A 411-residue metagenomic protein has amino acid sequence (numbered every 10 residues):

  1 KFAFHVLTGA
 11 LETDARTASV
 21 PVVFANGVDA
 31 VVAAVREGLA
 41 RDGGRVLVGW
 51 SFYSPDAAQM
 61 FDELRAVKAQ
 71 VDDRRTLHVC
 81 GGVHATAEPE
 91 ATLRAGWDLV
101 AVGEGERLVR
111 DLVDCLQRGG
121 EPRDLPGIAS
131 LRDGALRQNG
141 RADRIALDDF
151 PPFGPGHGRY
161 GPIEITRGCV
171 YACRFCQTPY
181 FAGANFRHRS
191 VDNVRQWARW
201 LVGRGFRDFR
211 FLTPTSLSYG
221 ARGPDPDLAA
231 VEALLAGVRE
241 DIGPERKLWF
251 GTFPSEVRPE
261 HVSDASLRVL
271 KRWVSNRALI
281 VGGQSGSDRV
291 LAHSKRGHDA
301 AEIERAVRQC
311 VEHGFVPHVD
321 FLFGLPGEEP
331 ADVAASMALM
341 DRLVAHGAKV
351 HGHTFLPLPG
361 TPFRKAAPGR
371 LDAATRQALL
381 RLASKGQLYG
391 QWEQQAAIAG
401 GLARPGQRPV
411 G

Functional and structural regions predicted by a protein language model:
V22-G140: Glycine-rich beta-alpha loop elements in corrinoid/cobalamin-binding modules across cobalamin-dependent enzymes
F61-D73, Q177, R239, K271 (+1 more regions): Surface-exposed amphipathic alpha-helices with a cationic face
P89-A95, A265-S266, P326-D341: Catalytic cores of alpha/beta
L125-I165, A182, D208: N-terminal [4Fe-4S]-dependent radical SAM core
I128, C169, V194, V281 (+2 more regions): Conserved, mostly hydrophobic/aromatic
H157-N193, W200: Canonical Radical SAM [4Fe-4S] cluster-binding loop centered on the CxxxCxxC motif and its immediate flanking residues
Y171, D208-P224, D288-S294, F323-A331 (+1 more regions): Flexible glycine/acidic-rich beta-alpha junction loops that bind and position SAM and/or redox cofactors in anaerobic
R199-P317, F323-E328: Conserved SAM/AdoMet-binding glycine-rich loop
